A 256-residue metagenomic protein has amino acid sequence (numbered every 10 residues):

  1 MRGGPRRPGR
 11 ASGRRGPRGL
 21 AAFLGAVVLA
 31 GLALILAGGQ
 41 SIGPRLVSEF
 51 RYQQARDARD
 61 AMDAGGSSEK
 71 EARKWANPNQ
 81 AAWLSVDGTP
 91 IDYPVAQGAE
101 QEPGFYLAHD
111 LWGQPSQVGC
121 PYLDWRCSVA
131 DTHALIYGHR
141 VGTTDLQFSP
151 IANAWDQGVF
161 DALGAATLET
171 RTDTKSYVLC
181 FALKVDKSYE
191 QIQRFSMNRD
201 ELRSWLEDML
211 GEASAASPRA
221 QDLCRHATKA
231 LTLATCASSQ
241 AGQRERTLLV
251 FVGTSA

Functional and structural regions predicted by a protein language model:
M1-R18: N-terminal Lys/Arg-rich, disordered targeting/topogenic segments
R15-A22, T144, W155: Alpha-helical context
A22-Q40: Hydrophobic membrane-insertion alpha-helices, especially the h-region of bacterial N-terminal signal peptides
I35-A256: Solvent-exposed, non-transmembrane regions of membrane-associated and secreted proteins
